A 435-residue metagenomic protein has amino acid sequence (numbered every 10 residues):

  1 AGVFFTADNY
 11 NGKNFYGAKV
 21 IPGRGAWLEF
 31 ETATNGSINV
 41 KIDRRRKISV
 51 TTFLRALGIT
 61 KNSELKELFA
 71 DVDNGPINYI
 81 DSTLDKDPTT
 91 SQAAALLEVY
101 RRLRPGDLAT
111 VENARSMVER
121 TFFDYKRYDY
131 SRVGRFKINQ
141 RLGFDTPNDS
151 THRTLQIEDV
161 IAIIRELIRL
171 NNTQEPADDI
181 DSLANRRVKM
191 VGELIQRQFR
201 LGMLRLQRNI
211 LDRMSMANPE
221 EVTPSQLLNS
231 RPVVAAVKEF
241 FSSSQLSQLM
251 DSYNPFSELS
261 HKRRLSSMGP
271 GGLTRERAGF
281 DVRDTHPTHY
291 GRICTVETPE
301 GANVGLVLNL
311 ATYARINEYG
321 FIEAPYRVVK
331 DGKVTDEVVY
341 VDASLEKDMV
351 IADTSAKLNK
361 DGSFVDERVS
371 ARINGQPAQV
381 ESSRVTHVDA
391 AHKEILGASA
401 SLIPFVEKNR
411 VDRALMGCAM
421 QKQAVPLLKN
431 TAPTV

Functional and structural regions predicted by a protein language model:
A1-S257, A311-A314, E318-A419: N-terminal non-catalytic structural scaffold regions of very large proteins
G2-D8, L246-L310, M416, Q421-V435: Conserved mixed alpha/beta core segments that line enzyme active sites in large multi-domain catalysts
